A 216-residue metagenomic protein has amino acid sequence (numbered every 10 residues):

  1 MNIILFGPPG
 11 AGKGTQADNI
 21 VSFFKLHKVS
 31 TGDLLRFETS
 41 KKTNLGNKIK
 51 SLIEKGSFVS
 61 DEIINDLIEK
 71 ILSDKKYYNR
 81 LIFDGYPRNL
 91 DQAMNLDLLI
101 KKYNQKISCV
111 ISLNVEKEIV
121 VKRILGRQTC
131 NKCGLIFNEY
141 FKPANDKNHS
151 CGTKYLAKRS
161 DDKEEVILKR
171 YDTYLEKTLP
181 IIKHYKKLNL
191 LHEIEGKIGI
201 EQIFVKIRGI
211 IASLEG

Functional and structural regions predicted by a protein language model:
M1-G216: Glycine-rich phosphate-binding loop of ATP-dependent small-molecule kinases
